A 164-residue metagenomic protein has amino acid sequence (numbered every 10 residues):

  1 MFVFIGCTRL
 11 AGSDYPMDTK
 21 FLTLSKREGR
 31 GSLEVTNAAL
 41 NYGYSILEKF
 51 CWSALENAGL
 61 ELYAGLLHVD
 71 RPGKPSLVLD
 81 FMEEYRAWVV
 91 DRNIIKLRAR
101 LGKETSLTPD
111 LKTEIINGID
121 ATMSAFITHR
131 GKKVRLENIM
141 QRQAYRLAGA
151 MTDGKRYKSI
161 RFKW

Functional and structural regions predicted by a protein language model:
M1-W164: Active-site helix-to-loop segments that bind/position phosphate- or nucleotide-bearing substrates and donors across
